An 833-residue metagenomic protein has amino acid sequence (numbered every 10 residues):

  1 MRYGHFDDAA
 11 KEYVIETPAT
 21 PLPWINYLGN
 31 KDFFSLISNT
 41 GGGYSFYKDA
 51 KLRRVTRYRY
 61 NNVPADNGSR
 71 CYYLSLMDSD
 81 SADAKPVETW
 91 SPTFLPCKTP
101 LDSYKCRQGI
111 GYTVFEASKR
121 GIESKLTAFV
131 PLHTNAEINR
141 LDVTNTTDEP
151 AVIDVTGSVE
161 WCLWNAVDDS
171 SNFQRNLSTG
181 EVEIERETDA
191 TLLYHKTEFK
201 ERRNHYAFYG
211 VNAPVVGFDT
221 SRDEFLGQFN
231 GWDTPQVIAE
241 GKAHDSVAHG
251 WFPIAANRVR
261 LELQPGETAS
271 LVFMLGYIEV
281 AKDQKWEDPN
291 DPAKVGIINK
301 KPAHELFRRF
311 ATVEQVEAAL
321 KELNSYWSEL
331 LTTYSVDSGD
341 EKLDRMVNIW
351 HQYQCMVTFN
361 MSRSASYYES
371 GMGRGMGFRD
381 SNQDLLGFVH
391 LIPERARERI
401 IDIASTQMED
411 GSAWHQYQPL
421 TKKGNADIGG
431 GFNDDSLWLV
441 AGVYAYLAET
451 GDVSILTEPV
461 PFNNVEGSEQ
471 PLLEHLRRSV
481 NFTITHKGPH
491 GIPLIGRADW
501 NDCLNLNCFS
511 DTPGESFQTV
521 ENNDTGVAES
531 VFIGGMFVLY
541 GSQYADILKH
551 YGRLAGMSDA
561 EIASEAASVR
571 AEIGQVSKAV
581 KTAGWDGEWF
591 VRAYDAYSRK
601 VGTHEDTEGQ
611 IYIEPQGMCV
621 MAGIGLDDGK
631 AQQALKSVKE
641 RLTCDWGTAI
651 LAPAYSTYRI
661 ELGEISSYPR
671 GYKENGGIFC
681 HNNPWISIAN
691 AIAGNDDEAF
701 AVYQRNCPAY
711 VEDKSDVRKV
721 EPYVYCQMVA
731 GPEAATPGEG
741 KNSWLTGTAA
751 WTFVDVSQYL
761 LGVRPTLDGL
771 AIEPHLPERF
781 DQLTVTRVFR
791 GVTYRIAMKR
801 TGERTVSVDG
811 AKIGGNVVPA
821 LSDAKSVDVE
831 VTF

Functional and structural regions predicted by a protein language model:
M1-D380, E394, R399-D402, T406 (+8 more regions): Anionic coordination/interaction segments
L132-V159, R203-N204, N212-R222, Q264-S270 (+6 more regions): Beta-rich accessory regions
T156-S158, F173-R175, W414-Q416, M536-G663 (+3 more regions): Catalytic cores of carbohydrate-active enzymes
G266, M376, D380-S381, L385-A396 (+8 more regions): Aromatic-rich carbohydrate-recognition surfaces in CAZymes
E287-D288, V295-A311, M346, I392-A404 (+4 more regions): Extended, well-ordered alpha-helical scaffold segments
G296, R309-V313, E317, V336-D340 (+15 more regions): Hydrophobic alpha-helical scaffolding
T333-V336, D340-L343, N348, Q354-Y367 (+4 more regions): Aromatic-lined, polymer-binding surfaces characteristic of secreted/periplasmic polysaccharide-degrading enzymes
S366-G375, H415-D434, N463-E466, I492-T525 (+3 more regions): Carbohydrate-binding/catalytic loop surfaces
